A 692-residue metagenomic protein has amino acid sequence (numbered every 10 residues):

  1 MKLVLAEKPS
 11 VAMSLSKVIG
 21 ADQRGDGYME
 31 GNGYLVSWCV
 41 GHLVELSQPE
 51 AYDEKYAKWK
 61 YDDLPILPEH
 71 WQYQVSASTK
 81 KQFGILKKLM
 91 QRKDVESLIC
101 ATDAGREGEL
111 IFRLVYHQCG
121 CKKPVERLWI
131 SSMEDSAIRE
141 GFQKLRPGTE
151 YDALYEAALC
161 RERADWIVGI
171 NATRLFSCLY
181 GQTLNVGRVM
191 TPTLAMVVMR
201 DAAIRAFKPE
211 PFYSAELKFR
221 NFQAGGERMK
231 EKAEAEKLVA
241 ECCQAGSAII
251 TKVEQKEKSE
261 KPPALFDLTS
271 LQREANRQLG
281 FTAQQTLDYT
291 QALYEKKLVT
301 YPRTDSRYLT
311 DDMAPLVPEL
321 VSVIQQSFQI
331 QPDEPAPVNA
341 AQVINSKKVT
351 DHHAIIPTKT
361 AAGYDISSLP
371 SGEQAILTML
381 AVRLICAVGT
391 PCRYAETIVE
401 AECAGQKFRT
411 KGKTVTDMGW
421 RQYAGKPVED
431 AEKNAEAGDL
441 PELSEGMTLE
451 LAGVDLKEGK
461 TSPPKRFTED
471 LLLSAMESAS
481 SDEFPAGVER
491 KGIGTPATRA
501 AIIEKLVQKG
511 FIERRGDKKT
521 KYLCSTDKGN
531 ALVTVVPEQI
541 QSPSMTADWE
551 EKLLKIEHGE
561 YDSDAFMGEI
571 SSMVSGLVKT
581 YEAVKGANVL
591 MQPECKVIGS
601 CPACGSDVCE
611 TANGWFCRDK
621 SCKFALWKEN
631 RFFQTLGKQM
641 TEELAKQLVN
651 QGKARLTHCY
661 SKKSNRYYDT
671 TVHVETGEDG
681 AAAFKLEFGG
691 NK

Functional and structural regions predicted by a protein language model:
M1, I99-A104, G181-T183, Q255-A264 (+3 more regions): Conserved short loop/turn motifs at secondary-structure junctions
M1-E162, W166, P463: Intrinsically disordered, low-complexity regulatory segments
K2-L3, G25, T79, M90 (+6 more regions): Basic, low-complexity terminal or inter-domain segments flanking catalytic cores
P9-S16, G33-V36, V40, S76-K87 (+17 more regions): Amphipathic alpha-helical transducer elements in NTP-driven molecular machines
K93, D135-F219, Q255-S259: C-terminal or mid-to-C-terminal helical accessory/interaction module adjacent to the motor/catalytic core
P124, L194, V299: Conserved ATP-binding/catalytic motifs of P-loop helicase motor domains
K232-F266, Q272: Metal- or metallocofactor-binding catalytic centers and their adjacent structured scaffolds across diverse enzyme
